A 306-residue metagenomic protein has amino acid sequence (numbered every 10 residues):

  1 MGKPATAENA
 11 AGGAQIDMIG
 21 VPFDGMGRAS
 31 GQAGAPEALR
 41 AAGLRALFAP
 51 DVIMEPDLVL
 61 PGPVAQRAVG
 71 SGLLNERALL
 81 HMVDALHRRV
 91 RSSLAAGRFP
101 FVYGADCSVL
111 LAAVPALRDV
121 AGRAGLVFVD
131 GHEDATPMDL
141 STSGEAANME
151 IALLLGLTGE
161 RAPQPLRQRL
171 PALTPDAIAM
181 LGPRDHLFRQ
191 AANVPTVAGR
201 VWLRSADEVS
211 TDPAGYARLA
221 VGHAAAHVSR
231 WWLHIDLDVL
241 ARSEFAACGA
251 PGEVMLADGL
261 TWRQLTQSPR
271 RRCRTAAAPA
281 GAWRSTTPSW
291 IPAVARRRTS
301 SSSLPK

Functional and structural regions predicted by a protein language model:
G2-F101, V109, A113, D119 (+1 more regions): Catalytic cores of soluble, metal-dependent hydrolases
A95, F99-Q168, L173-A177, T275-A276: Active-site histidine-anchored catalytic micro-motif
F128-G131, L155, A177-D185, S205-D207 (+1 more regions): Short, structured patches in soluble enzyme cores that scaffold and shape functional sites
G131-E133, D185, L237-A241: Short, glycine/acidic-enriched loop or turn micro-motifs at the edges of active sites
T136, L187-R189, S289: Active-site environment of divalent metal-dependent phosphoester hydrolases
A162, A179-F188, G215, L260-L265: A general structural motif
P175-L187, H227-L233: Aromatic-lined glycan-binding groove of carbohydrate-active enzymes
H186-A198: Short, glycine/polar-rich helix-capping loops at beta-to-alpha or helix-loop-helix junctions that flank or form
